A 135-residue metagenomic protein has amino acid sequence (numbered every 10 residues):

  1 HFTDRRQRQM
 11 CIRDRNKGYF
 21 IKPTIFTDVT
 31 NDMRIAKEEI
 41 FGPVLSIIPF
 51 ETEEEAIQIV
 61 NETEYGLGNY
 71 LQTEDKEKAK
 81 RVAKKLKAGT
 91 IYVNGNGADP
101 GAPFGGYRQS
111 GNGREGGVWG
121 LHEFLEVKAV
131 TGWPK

Functional and structural regions predicted by a protein language model:
H1-I12: Single conserved hydrophobic/aromatic residue that forms the stacking wall/gate of nucleotide- or nucleobase-binding
R15-K17: Cytochrome P450 C-terminal beta-domain/meander region
F20-K135: Conserved C-terminal structural/oligomerization subdomain of aldehyde/semialdehyde dehydrogenase
